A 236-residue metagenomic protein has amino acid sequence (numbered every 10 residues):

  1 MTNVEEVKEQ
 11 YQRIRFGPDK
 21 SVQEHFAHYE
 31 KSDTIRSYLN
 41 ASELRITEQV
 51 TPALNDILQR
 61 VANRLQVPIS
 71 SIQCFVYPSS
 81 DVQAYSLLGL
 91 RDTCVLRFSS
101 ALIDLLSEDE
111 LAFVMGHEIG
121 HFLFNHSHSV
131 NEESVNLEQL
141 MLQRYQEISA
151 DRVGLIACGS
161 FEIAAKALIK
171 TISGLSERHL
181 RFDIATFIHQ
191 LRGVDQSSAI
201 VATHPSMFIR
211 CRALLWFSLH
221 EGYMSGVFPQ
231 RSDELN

Functional and structural regions predicted by a protein language model:
M1-Q83, L87, L102, F124 (+4 more regions): Hydrophobic or amphipathic, alpha-helical segments that drive membrane association/targeting
L39-S42, N131-E138: Short linear capping/connector segments at secondary-structure termini
T47-Q49, R97-F113, M141: Short pre-active-site segment immediately N-terminal to the catalytic Zn-binding motif
V50-A53, I57, V61, V67-I69 (+1 more regions): Short helix/loop segments within enzyme catalytic domains that coordinate or immediately flank catalytic cofactors
S79-L87, A157-N236: Active-site-proximal gating segments in proteases and membrane effectors
S86-V95: Juxtacatalytic substrate-recognition/specificity segment
D109-A112, E118-S134, E162: Catalytic Zn2+-binding segment of zinc metalloproteases
